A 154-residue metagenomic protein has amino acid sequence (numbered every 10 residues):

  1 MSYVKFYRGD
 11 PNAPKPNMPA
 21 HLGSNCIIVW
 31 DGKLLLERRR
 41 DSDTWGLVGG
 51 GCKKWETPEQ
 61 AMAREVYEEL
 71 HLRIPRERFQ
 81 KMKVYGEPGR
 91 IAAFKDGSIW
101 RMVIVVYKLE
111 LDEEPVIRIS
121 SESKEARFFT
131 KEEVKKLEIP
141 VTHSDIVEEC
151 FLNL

Functional and structural regions predicted by a protein language model:
M1-N25, G97: Acidic, metal-coordinating catalytic segment for phosphate/diphosphate chemistry, firing primarily on the Nudix
N17, K53-T57, S98: Residues at secondary-structure transition points
L22-S24, G32, V103-V105, K124: Change "...and in nucleic-acid phosphodiester-cleaving endonucleases..." to "...and in nucleic-acid processing enzymes
S24, V29-E69, R73: Conserved Nudix-box catalytic region and its N-terminal flanking loop in Nudix hydrolases and closely related
I28, V106-E110, F128-T130: Short, well-ordered beta-strand micro-motif
D43-W45, E114-L154: Nudix hydrolase/Nudix homology domain
L72-P115: Active-site segment of metal-dependent pyrophosphate-handling enzymes, primarily the Nudix hydrolase catalytic core
